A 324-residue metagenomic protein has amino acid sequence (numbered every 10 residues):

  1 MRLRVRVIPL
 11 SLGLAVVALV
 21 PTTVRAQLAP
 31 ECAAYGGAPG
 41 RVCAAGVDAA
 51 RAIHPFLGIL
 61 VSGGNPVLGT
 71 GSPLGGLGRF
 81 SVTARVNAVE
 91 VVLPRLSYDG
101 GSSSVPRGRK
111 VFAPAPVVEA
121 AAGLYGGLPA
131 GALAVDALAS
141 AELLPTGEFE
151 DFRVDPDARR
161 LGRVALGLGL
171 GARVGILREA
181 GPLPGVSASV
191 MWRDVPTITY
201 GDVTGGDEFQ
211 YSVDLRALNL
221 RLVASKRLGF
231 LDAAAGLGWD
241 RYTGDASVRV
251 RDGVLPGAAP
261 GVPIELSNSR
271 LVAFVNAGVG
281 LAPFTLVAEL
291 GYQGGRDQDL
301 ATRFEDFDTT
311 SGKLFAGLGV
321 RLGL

Functional and structural regions predicted by a protein language model:
Q27-G171, I176-R178: Transmembrane beta-barrel domains of Gram-negative outer membranes and organellar outer membranes
L28-A34, L271-A273, G278-L324: Predominantly the C-terminal beta-signal and adjacent terminal strand-loop region of outer-membrane beta-barrel
G76-G78, V111-V118, R160-L170, S212-L218 (+3 more regions): Residues that define the transmembrane beta-barrel architecture of outer-membrane proteins
G78-A84, L133-A139, L170, P184-V190 (+5 more regions): Transmembrane beta-strands of outer-membrane beta-barrel proteins
V86-V92, L124, A141-G147, I176 (+6 more regions): Transmembrane beta-strands of outer-membrane beta-barrel pores
L93-D99, G147-A158, T197-D207, G244-A258 (+1 more regions): Outer-membrane beta-barrel translocator domains and adjoining extracellular loop/strand segments of Gram-negative
E119-A121, G171-R173, R221-S225, F274-G278 (+1 more regions): Outer-membrane beta-barrel architecture
L183-L271, N276: Detector for outer-membrane/organellar transmembrane beta-barrel domains, recognizing the amphipathic beta-strand
